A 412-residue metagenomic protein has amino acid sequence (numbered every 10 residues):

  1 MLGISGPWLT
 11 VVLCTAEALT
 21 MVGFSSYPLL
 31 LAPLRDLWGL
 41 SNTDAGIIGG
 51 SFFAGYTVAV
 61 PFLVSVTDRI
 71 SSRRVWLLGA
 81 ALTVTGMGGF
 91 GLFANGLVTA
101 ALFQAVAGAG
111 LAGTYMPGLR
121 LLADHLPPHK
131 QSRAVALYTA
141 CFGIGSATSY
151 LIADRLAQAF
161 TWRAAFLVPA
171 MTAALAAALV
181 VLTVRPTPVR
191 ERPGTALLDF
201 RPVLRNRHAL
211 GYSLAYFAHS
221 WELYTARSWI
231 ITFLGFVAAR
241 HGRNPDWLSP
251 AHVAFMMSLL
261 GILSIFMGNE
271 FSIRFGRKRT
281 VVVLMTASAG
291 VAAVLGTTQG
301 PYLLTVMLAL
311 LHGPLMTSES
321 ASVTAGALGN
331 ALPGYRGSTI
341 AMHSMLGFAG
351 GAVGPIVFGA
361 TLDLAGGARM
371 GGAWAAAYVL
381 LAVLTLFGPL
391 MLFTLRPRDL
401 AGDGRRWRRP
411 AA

Functional and structural regions predicted by a protein language model:
S25, F53-P61, S146-A147, S258-F266 (+1 more regions): Residue-level signature of mid-helix packing/kink "hotspots" within the transmembrane helices of 12-pass Major
Y27-P28, A209-S258: Extracytoplasmic gate region of multi-pass secondary transporters
V58-A94: Conserved MFS/SLC helix-loop-helix module at the cytosolic interface between two early adjacent transmembrane helices
R69-G79, I273-M285: Cytoplasmic membrane-interface "Motif A"-like loop-to-helix N-cap segments of 12-TM Major Facilitator Superfamily
A81-N95, A287-G300: C-terminal ends and interior cores of transmembrane alpha-helices in multi-pass membrane transporters/permeases
F103-C141: Cytoplasmic helix-loop-helix junction between adjacent transmembrane helices in 12-TM secondary transporters
Y138-V181: Helix-loop-helix hairpin linking two adjacent transmembrane segments in secondary transporters
K278-V323: C-terminal transmembrane helical hairpin of 12-TM major facilitator-type secondary transporters
